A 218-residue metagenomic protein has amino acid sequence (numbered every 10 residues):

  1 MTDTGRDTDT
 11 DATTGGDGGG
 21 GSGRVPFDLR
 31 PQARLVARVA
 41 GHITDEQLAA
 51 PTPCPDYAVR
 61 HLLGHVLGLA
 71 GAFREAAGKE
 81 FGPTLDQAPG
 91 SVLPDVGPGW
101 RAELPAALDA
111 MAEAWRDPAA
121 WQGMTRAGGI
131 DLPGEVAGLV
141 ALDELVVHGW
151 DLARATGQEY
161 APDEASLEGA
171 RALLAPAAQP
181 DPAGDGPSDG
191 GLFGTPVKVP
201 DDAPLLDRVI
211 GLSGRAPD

Functional and structural regions predicted by a protein language model:
T2-D7, D11-T14, G19-D28, Q32-L35 (+2 more regions): Structured surface interface patches that mediate subunit assembly and partner/cofactor docking
L62: Extended, alpha-helix-rich binding/interface surfaces that flank or overlap catalytic cores and mediate recognition
H65-V66: Glycine-rich loop at the start of a catalytic domain that most often binds anionic cofactors/ligands
